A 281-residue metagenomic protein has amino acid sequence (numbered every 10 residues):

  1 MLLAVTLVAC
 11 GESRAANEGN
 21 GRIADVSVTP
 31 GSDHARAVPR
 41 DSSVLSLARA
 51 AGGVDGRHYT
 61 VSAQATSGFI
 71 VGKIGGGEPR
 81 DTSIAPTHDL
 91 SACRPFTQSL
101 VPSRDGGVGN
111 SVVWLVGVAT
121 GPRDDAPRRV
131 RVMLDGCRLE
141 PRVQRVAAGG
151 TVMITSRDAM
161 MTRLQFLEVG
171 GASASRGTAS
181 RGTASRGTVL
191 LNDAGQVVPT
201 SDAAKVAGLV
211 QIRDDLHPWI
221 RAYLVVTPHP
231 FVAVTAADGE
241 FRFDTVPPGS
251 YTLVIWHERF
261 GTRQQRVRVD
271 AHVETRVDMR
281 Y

Functional and structural regions predicted by a protein language model:
M1-V8: Bacterial N-terminal signal peptides
C10-Y281: Extracytoplasmic copper-binding redox domains, predominantly the cupredoxin/blue-copper superfamily
